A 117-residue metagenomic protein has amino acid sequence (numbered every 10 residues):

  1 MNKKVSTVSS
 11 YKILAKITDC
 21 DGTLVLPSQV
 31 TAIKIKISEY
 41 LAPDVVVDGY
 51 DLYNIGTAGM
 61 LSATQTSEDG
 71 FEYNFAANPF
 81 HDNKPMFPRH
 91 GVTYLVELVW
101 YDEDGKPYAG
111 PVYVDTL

Functional and structural regions predicted by a protein language model:
M1-L117: Contiguous segments within soluble domain cores/interaction surfaces
